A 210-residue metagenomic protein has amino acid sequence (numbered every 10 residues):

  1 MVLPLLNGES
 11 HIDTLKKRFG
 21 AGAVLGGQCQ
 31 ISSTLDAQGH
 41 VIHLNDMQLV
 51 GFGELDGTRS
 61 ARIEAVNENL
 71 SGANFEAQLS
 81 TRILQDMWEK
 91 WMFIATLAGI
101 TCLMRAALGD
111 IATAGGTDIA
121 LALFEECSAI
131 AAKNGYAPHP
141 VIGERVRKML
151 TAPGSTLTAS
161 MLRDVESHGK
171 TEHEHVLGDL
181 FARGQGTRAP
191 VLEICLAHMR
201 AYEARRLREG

Functional and structural regions predicted by a protein language model:
M1-H40: Rossmann-like NAD(P)(H) cofactor-binding subdomain of soluble oxidoreductases
N7-E9, Q28-S33, D56, I83-M87 (+2 more regions): Glycine-rich beta-alpha junction loops
E9-I12, S60, D86, A189: Loop/helix-junction capping segments adjacent to catalytic residues or to phosphate/diphosphate-binding pockets
H11, T58-R62, L157, E172: Short phosphate-engaging motifs
R18-A23, Q38-K90, A95-V141: Internal alpha-helical scaffold of NAD(P)-dependent oxidoreductase catalytic cores
L121-G210: NAD(P)-dependent Rossmann-like dehydrogenase/reductase catalytic/cofactor-binding core
